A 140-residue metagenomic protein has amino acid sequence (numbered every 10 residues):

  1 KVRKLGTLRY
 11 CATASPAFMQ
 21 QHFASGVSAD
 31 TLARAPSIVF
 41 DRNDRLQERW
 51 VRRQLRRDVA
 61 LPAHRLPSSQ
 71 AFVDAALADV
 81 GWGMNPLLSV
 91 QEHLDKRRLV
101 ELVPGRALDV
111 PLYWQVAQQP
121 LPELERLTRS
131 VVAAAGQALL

Functional and structural regions predicted by a protein language model:
V2-V80, S89-D109, Q137-L140: C-terminal regulatory
P104-L140: A late-sequence structural motif
